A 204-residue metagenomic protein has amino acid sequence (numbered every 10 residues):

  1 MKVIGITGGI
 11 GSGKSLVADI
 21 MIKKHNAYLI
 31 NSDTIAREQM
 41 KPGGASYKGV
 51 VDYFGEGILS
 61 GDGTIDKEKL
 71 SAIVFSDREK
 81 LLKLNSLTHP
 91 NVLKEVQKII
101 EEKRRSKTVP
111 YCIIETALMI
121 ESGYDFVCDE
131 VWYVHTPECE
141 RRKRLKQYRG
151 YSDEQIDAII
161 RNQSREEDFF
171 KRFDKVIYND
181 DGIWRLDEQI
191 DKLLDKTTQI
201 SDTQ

Functional and structural regions predicted by a protein language model:
I6: Hydrophobic anchor at the beta1->P-loop junction of P-loop NTPases
G9: P-loop (Walker A) phosphate-binding loop of NTP-binding proteins
S12: ATP-binding Walker
S15: Walker A/P-loop
A27-M40: Short beta-strand-centered segment that lines the nucleotide-binding/catalytic pocket of NTP-utilizing
R37-P110: ATP-dependent small-molecule kinase phosphotransfer cores that center on conserved nucleotide phosphate-binding segments
V96, F126, Q147, Y151-T197 (+1 more regions): Small-molecule kinase domains that catalyze NTP-dependent phosphoryl transfer to phosphate-bearing small molecules
Q97-S106, C112-Q147: ATP-dependent NMP and nucleoside kinases share a basic, alpha-helical "lid"
